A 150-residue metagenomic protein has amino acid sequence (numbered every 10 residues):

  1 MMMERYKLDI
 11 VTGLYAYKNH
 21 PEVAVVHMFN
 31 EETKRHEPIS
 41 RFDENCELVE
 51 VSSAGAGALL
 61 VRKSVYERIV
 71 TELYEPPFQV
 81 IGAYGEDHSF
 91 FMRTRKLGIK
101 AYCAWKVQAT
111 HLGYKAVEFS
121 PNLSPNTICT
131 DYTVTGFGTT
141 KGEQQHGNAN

Functional and structural regions predicted by a protein language model:
M1-P77: Conserved catalytic core of nucleotide-sugar-dependent glycosyltransferases
K63-S64, R68-N150: C-terminal catalytic/acceptor-binding lobe
